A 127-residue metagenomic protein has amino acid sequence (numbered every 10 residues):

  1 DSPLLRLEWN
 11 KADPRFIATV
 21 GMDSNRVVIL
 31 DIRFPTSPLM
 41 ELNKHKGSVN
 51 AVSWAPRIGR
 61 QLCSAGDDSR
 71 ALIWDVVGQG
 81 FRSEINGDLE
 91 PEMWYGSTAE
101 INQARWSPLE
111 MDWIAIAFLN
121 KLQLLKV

Functional and structural regions predicted by a protein language model:
D1-L4, A12, F34-P35, L42-V49 (+3 more regions): WD40/WD-repeat beta-propeller blade N-cap
D1-T19, D23-P38: Amphipathic alpha-helical interface segments within eukaryotic helical scaffold and small GTPase-regulatory domains
E8-P14, V20, V52-G59, A65 (+1 more regions): Loop/turn segments within WD40 beta-propeller blades
V20-S24, S64-D68, I116-N120: Conserved strand-to-loop turn within each blade of WD40 beta-propeller repeats
S24, F34-T36, G78-G80, I85-L89: Short coil turn/linker residues within repeat-based beta-strand modules
V27-D31, V52, A71-V76, L122-V127: WD40-repeat beta-propellers
I32-P35, K44-G47, G66-G80: Active/binding-pocket-proximal capping segment
N102-V127: Blade-level signature of beta-propeller repeat domains, shared across WD40, Kelch, NHL, RCC1 and BNR/Asp-box propellers
